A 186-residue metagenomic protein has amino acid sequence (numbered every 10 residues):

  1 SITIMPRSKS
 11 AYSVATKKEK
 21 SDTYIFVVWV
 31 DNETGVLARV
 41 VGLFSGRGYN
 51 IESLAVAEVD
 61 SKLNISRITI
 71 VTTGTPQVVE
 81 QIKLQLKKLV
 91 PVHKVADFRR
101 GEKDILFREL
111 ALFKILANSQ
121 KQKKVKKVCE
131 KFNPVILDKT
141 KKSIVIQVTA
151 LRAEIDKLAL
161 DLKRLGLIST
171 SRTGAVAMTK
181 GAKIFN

Functional and structural regions predicted by a protein language model:
I2-N186: A conserved regulatory-domain signal marking ACT and ACT-like small-molecule sensing domains and adjacent regulatory
